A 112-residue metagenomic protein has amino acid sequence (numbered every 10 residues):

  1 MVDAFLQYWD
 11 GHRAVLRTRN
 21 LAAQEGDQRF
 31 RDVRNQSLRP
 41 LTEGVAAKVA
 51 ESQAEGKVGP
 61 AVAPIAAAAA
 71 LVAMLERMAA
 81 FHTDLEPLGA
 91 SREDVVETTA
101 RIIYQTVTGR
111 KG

Functional and structural regions predicted by a protein language model:
M1-D3, R17: Short hydrophobic "helix-edge" motifs at membrane interfaces and signal-peptide entry regions
D3-L6, R39-A50, A68, V72 (+2 more regions): An amphipathic alpha-helix signature
W9, V45, V49, M78-H82 (+1 more regions): Hydrophobic recognition helices of helix-based DNA-binding modules
G11, E51-A54: Secondary-structure boundary motif
G11-E43: Short secondary-structure transition hinges
R17-L21, R31, Q53-R101, R110-G112: Hydrophobic/aromatic-rich alpha-helical bundle segments in the mid-to-C-terminal region
